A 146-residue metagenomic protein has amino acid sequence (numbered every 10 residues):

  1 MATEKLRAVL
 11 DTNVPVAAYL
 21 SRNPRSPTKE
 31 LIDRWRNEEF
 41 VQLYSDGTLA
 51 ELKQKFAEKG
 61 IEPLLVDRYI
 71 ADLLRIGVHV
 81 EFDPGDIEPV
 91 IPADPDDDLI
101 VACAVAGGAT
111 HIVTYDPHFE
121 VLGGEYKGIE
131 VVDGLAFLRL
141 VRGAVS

Functional and structural regions predicted by a protein language model:
M1-Y44: Short, well-structured N-terminal submotif of metal-dependent ribonuclease cores
T12, D46, Y115-P117: Short secondary-structure boundary segments
P15-V16, L49-A50, F119-V121: Short, active-site-adjacent cap segments at secondary-structure transitions
A17-Y19, K55, L122, L140-V141: Residues that scaffold the ATP/ADP-binding catalytic core of kinase and kinase-like folds
D33-I87: PIN-domain endoribonuclease scaffold, especially VapC-family toxins
R34, C103, G123: Hydrophobic/aromatic ligand-binding patch that stacks against planar heteroaromatic rings of cofactors or nucleotides
V78-H111, P117: Active-site neighborhoods of divalent-metal-dependent phosphate/nucleic-acid chemistry enzymes
T110, P117-S146: Acidic, PIN/NYN-like endoribonuclease modules and their adjacent C-terminal/linker elements
